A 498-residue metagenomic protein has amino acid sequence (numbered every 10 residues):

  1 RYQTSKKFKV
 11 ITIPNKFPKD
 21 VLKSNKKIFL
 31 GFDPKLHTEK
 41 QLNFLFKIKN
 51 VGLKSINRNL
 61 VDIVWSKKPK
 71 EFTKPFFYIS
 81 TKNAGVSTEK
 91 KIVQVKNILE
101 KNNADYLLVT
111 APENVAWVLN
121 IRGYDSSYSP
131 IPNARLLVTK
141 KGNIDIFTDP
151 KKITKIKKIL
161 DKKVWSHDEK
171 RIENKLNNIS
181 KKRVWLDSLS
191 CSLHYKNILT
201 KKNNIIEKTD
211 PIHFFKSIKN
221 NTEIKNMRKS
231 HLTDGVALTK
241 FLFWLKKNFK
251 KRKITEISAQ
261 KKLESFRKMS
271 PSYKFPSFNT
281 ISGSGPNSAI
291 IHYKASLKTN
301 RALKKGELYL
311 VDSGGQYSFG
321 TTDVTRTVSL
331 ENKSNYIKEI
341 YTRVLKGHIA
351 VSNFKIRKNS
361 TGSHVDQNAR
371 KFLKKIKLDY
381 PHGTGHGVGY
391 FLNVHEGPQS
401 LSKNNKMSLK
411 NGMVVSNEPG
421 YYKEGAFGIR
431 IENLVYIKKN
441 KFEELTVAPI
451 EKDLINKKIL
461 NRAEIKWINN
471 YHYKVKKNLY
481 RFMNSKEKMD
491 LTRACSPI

Functional and structural regions predicted by a protein language model:
R1-I498: Active-site neighborhoods and metal-handling regions in enzymes and metal-associated proteins
